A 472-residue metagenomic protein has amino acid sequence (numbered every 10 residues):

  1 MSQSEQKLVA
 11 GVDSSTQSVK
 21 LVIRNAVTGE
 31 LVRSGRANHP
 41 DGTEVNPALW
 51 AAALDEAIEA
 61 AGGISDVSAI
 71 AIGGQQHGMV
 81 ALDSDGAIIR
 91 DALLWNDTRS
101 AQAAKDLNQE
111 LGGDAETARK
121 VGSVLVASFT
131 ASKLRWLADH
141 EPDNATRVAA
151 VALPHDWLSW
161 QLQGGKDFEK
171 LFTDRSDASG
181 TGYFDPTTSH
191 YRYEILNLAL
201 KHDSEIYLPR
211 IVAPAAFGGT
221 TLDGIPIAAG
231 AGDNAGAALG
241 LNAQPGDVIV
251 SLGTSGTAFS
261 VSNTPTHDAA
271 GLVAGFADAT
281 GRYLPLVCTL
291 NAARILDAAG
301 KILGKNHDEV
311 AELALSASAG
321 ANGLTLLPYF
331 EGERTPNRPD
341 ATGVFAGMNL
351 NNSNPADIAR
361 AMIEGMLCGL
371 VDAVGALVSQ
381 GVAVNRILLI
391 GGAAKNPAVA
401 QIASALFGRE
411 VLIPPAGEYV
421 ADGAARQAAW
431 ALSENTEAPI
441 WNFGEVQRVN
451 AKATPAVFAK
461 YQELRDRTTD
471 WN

Functional and structural regions predicted by a protein language model:
M1-D91, R119, E205, R210 (+3 more regions): N-terminal glycine/serine-rich phosphate-binding loop of ATP-dependent small-molecule kinases, especially carbohydrate
S2, A10-G11, K20-I23, N108-V121 (+5 more regions): Active-site core segments that coordinate phosphate-bearing ligands/cofactors across diverse enzyme families
T16, T28, S100, G236 (+1 more regions): Short, glycine/acidic-enriched loop or turn micro-motifs at the edges of active sites
G35-R36, L93, N263, C288: Short clusters of small/polar residues that mark proteolytic maturation junctions
G63-W95, S123-S128, A150, S159-D185 (+2 more regions): Short beta-strand-loop/turn "lid" adjacent to the catalytic site in phosphate-handling enzymes
L93, D97-G112: Short alpha-helix plus adjacent loop in nuclease-associated cores
Y193, L200-A216: A conserved helix-loop-beta module that forms one wall/lid of the active-site cleft in ATP-utilizing catalytic domains
